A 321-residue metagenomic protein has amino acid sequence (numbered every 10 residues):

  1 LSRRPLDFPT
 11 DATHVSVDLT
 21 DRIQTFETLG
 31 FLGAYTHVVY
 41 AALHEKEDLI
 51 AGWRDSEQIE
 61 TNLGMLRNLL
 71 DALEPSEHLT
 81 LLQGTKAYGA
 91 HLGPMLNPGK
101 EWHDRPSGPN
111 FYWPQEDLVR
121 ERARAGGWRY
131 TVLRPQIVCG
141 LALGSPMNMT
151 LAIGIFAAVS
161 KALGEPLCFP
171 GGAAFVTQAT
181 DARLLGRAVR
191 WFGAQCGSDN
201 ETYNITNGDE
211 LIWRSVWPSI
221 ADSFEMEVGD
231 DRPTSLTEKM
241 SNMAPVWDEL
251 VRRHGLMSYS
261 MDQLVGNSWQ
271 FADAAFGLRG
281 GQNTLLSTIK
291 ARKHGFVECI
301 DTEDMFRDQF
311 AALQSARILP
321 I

Functional and structural regions predicted by a protein language model:
S2-R4, T85: Residues in the short beta-alpha loop(s) of Rossmann-like NAD(P)-binding domains
L6-G64, N68: NAD(P)H-binding glycine-rich loop region in Rossmannoid oxidoreductase-like domains and their noncatalytic homologs
V38-Y40, I50-F111: Conserved Rossmann-fold NAD(P)-dependent oxidoreductase catalytic core, especially the SDR/UDP-sugar
S56-L63, P94-R120, I137, P146-T150 (+2 more regions): Short-chain dehydrogenase/reductase
Q83, L118-M147: Conserved beta-loop-beta element that borders a ligand/cofactor-binding pocket
P114, M147-A152, F169-G193, N200-E201: Substrate-positioning beta->alpha
G126, V138-I155, W191-Y203, E227: Glycine/proline-rich active-site loop of Rossmann-fold NAD(P)-dependent oxidoreductases
L185-A274, R279, S287-I289, K293 (+1 more regions): Mid/C-terminal beta-alpha module of Rossmann-like enzyme folds, strongest in SDR-family dehydrogenases/epimerases
